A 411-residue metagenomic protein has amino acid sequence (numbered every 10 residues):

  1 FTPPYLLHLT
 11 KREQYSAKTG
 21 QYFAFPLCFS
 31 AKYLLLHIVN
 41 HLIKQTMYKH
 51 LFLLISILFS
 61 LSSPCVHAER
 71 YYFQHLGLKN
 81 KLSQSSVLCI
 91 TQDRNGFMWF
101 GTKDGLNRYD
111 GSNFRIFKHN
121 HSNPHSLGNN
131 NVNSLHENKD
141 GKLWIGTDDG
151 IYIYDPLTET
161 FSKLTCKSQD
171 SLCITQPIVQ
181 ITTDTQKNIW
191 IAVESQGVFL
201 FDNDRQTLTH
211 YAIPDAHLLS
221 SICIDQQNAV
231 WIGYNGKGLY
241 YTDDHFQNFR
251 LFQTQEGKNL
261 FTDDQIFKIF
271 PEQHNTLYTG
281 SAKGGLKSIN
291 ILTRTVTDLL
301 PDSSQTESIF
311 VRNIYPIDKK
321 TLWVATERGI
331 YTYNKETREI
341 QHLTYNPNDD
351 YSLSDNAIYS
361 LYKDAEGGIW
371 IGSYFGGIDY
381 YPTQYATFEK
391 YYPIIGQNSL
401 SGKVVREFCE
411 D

Functional and structural regions predicted by a protein language model:
F1-P4: Repetitive, low-complexity intrinsically disordered regions enriched in Pro/Gly/Tyr/Ser
L6-T10, Q14-S16, Q21, P26-C28 (+1 more regions): Carboxylate-rich, polar loop motifs that coordinate divalent cations or form catalytic acidic clusters
